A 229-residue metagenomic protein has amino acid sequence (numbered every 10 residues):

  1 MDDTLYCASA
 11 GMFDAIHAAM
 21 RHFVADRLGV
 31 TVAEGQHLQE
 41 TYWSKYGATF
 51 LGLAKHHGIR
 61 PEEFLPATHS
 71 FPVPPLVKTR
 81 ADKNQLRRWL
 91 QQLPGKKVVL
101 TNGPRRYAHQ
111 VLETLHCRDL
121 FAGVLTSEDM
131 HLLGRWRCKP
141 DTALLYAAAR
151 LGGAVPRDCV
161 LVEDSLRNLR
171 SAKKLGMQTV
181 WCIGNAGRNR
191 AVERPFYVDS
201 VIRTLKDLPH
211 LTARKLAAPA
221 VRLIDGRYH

Functional and structural regions predicted by a protein language model:
M1: Short His-centered aromatic/hydrophobic patch
T4-N84, Q91-Q92, R106-H109: N-terminal helical cap/lid subdomain that shapes the substrate entry/recognition surface in HAD-like hydrolases
C7, V99-T101, W181: Hydrophobic residues in well-ordered beta-strands that form the structural core
V30, I59, G95, A154 (+1 more regions): Short glycine/serine/threonine/alanine-rich loop segments
K78, L100, R137: Residue-level marker of regulatory loop/turn positions in helix-turn-helix DNA-binding domains and in histidine
Q91, P104-H229: Asp-based, Mg2+/Mn2+-dependent phosphohydrolase catalytic module
